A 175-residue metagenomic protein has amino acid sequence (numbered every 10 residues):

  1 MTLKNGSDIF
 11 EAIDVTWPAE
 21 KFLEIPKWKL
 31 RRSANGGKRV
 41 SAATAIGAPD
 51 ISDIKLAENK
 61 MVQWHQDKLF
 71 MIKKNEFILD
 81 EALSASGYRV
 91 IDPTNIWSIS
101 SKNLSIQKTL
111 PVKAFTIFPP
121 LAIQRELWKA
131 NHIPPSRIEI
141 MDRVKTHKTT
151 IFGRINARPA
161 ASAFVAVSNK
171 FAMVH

Functional and structural regions predicted by a protein language model:
M1-K4, I13-E20, R89, I99-S105 (+2 more regions): Terminal substrate-recognition subdomain of acyl/acetyltransferases
M1-W64, S136-R137: N-terminal charged segments
V15-K21, P26, H65-Q66, I91-T94 (+2 more regions): A short helix-loop-beta-strand connector motif used in the catalytic cores of GNAT acetyltransferases and, in some
I25, S33, I99, R154-N156: Active-site beta-strand termini and strand-to-loop segments that position acidic
G36-A43, I91, A166-H175: A conserved beta-turn-beta hairpin within the catalytic core of GNAT-like acetyltransferases that forms part
I46-A122: Acyl-donor-binding surface of acyltransferase catalytic domains
W64-H65, E126-S136: Helix-loop element at the rim of GNAT/NAT acetyltransferase active sites that forms part of the acceptor-substrate
S136-H175: A conserved beta-strand-loop-helix scaffold within acyl/acetyltransferase catalytic domains
